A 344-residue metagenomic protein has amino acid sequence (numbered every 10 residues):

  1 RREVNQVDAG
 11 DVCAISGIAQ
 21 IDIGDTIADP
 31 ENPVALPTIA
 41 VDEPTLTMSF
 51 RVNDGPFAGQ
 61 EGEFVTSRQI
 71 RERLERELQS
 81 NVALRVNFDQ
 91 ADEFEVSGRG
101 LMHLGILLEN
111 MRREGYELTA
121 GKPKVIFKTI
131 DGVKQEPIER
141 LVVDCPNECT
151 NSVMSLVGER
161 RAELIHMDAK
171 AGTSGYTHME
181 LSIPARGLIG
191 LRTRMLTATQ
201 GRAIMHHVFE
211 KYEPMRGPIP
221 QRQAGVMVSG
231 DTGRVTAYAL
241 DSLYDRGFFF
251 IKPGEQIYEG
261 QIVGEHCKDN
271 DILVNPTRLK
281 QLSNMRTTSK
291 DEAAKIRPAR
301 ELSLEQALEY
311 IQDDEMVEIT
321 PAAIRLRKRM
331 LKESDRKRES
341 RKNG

Functional and structural regions predicted by a protein language model:
R1-G344: Accessory interaction regions appended to the cores of large information-processing enzymes
